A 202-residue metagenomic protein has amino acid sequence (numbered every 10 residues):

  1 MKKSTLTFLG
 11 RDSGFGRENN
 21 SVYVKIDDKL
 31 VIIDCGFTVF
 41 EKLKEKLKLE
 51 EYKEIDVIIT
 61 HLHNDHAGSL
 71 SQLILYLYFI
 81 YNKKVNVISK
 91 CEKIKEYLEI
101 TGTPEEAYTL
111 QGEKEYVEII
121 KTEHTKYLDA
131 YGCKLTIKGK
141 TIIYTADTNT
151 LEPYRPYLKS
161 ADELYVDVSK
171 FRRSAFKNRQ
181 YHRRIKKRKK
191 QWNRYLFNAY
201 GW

Functional and structural regions predicted by a protein language model:
M1-K46, E50, A107-P156: Core dinuclear metal-dependent hydrolase active-site scaffold
D28-V31, N82-N86, K140-I142, N193-Y195: Short active-site oxyanion
I33, T60, A146, V166 (+1 more regions): Active-site flanking residues adjacent to catalytic metal/cofactor-binding acidic residues
T38-I88, D162: Active-site metal-binding motif and surrounding structural segment of the metallo-beta-lactamase
H61-H66, H124-K126, F176-H182, A199: Histidine-centered active-site/metal-ligand motif
E96-A107, R184, R188: Short, aromatic/basic amphipathic alpha-helical patches
T150-W202: Cap/insert and terminal regions of metallo-dependent hydrolase folds
